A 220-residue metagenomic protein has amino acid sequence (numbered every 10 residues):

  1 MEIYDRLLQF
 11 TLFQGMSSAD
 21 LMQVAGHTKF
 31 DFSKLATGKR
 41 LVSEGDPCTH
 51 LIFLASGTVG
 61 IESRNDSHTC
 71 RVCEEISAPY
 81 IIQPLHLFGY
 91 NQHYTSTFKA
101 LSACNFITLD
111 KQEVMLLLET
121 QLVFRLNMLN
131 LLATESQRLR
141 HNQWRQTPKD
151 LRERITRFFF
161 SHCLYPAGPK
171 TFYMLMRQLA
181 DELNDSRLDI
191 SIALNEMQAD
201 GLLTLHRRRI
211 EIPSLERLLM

Functional and structural regions predicted by a protein language model:
M1-F32, A36-T37, I81-I82, H86-G89: Cyclic nucleotide-binding regulatory module and flanking cytosolic helices
H27-T28, D46-C48: Short, small/polar residue-rich loop motifs at catalytic or cofactor-binding pockets
T28, V72-N130: Cyclic-nucleotide recognition modules
G38, T49-E62, A78-P79: Glycine- and acidic-residue-biased ligand/ion/polar-headgroup-sensing regions
R40-D46: Short phosphate-coordinating micro-motif centered on Lys-Gly-acidic
L101, E119-R187: Polybasic "coupling" helices that flank or enter modular domains
F160-M220: Phosphate-/nucleic-acid-contacting segments
